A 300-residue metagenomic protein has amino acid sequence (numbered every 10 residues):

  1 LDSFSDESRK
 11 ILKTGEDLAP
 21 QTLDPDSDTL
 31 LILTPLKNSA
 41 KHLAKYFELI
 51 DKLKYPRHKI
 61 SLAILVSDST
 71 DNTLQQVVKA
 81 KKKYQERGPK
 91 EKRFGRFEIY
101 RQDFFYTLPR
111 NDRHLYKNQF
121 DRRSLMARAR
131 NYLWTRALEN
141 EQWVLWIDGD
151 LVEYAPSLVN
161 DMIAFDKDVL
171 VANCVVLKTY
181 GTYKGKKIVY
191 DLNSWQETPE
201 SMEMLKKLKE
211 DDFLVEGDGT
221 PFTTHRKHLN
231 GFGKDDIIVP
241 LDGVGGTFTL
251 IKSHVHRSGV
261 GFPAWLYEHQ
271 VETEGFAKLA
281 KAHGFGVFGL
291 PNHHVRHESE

Functional and structural regions predicted by a protein language model:
L1-K52: N-proximal low-complexity "stem/linker" segments adjacent to membrane-targeting elements
T29-L30, L53-I64, Q85-P89, G95-F97: Short loop->beta transition adjacent to catalytic acidic/histidine clusters or analogous donor-positioning motifs
T34-L36, V66, I147, P291: Short beta-strand/turn micro-motifs composed of small residues that flank or help shape donor/cofactor-binding pockets
E48-K59, S69, K79-Y84: Short, acidic, metal-binding catalytic loop of nucleotide-sugar glycosyltransferases
N72, A127, N131, T135 (+2 more regions): Acidic donor-binding/catalytic loop of UDP-sugar-dependent glycosyltransferases, especially processive GT2
N72-E141: Active-site-proximal specificity loops/subdomain of glycosyltransferases
W134, V152-S253, R257-P263: Conserved catalytic core of nucleotide-sugar-dependent glycosyltransferases
I238-L241, G246-R257, A264-Y267, E274-R296: Catalytic donor-sugar/metal-binding loop of nucleotide-sugar-dependent glycosyltransferases
